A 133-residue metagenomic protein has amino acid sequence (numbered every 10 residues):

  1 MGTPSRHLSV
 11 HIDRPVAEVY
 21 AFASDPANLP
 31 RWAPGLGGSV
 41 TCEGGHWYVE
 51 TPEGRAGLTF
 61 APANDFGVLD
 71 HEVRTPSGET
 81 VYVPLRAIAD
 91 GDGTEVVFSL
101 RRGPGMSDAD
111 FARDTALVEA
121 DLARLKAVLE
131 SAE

Functional and structural regions predicted by a protein language model:
M1-V40: Hydrophobic ligand-binding cavity/cleft-lining segments
S5-H7, G54-G57, E79-P84: Short, surface-exposed coil-to-beta transition loops
D13-A17, A61-D65, A87-E95: A short, structured loop/turn motif at beta-sheet edges
E18-A23, L29, W47, F60 (+3 more regions): Hydrophobic pocket/interface hotspot
G37-C42, V49, F60-P62, A87: Short, exposed beta-strand/loop patches in secreted or surface proteins that constitute
C42, D65-D70: Short Pro/Gly-enriched beta-strand edge/turn motifs at strand-loop
H46-P52, L69-P76, L100: Short beta-strand segments that buttress and anchor functional surface loops
V73-E133: Beta-strand/loop substructures that line and gate deep hydrophobic ligand-binding cavities in soluble
